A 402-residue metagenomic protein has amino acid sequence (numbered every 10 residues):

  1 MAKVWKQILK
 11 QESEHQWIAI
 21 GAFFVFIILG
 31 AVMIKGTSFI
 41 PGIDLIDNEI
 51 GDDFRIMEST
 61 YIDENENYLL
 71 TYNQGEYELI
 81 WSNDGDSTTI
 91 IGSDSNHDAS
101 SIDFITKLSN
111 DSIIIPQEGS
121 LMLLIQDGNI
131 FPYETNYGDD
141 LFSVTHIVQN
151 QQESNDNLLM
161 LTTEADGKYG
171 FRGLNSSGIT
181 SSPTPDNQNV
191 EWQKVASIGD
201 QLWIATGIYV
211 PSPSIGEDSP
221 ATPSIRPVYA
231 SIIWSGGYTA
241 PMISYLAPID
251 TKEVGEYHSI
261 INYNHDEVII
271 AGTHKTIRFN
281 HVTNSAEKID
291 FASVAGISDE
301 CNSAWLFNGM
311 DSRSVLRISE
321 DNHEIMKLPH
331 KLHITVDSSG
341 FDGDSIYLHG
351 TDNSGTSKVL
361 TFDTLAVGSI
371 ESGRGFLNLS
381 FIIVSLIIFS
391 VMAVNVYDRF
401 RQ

Functional and structural regions predicted by a protein language model:
M1-P41, I370-Q402: Secretory targeting signatures
G36-I56: A short helix->beta-strand "capping" segment at the edge of beta-propeller domains
D44-I50, S87-N96, I130-Y137, I179-P185 (+3 more regions): A short beta-strand motif characteristic of beta-propeller blades
D53-E64, D98-N110, G138-Q152, N187-D200 (+4 more regions): Repeated scaffold domains used in trafficking and secretory/extracellular systems, primarily beta-propellers
T60, N65-N73, E78, D103 (+8 more regions): Short beta-strand elements that form the blades of beta-propeller/WD-repeat-like and other beta-sheet-rich scaffold
G75-W81, S120-L124, D166-G173, P211-I233 (+3 more regions): Structural motif
S82-D86, I125-N129, L174-G178, W234-Y238 (+3 more regions): Short loop/turn segments that connect beta-strands within beta-propeller blades
M326-Q402: Blade-level signature of beta-propeller repeat domains, shared across WD40, Kelch, NHL, RCC1 and BNR/Asp-box propellers
